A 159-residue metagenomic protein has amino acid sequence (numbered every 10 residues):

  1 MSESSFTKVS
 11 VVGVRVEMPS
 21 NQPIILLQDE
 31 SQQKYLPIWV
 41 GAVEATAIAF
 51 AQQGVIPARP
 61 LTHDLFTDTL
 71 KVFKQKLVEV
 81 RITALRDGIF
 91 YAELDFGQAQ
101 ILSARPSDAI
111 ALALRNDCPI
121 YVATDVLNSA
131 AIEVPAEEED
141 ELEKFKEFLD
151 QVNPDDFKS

Functional and structural regions predicted by a protein language model:
S2-S159: Divalent-cation
